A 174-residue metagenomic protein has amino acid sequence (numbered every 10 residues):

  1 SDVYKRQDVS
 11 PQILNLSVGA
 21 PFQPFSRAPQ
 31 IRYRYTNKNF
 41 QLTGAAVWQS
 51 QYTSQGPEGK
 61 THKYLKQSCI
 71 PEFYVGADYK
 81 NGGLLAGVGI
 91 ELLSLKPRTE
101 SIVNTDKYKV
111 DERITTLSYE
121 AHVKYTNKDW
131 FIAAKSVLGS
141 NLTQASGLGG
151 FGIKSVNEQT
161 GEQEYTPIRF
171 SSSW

Functional and structural regions predicted by a protein language model:
S1-Q51, C69, D78-G82, Y125-K128: Outer membrane beta-barrel
K5-R6, I13-V18, V47-K63, E91-V103 (+1 more regions): Sequence/structural signature of outer-membrane beta-barrel proteins
R27-I31, P71-V75, L117-A121, S172-W174: Hydrophobic, lipid-facing positions within transmembrane beta-strands of outer-membrane proteins
H62-K66, V75-Y79, G89: Conserved beta-alpha junction segments in alpha/beta enzyme cores
K80-W174: Detector for outer-membrane/organellar transmembrane beta-barrel domains, recognizing the amphipathic beta-strand
